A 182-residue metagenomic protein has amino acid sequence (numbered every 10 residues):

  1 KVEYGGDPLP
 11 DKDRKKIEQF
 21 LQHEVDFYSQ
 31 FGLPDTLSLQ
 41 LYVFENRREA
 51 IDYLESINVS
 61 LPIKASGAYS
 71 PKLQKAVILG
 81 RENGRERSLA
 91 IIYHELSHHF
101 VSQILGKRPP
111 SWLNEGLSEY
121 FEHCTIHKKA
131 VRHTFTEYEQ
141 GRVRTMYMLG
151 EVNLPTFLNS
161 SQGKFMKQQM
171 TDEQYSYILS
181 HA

Functional and structural regions predicted by a protein language model:
K1-P110: Juxtacatalytic substrate-recognition/specificity segment
V59-I78, R87, L105-A182: Acidic/His/Gly-enriched intrinsically disordered linker/tail segments that often contain short helix/coil "MoRF-like"
